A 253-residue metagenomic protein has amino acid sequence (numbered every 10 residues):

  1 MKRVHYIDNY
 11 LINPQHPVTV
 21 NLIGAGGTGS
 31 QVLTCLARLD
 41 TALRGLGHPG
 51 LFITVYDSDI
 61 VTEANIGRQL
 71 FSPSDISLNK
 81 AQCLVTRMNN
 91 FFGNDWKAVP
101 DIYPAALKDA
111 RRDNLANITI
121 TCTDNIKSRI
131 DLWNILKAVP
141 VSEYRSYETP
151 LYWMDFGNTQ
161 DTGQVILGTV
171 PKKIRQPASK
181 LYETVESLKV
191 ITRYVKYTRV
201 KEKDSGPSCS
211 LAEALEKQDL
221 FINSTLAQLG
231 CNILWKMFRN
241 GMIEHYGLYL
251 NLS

Functional and structural regions predicted by a protein language model:
M1-H16, K80-Q82, M88, F92 (+1 more regions): Localized chelating/binding microdomains that coordinate divalent metal ions or stabilize phosphate-bearing
K2-T28, V32, D124-S253: Glycine-rich phosphate/adenylate-binding loop
H16-L46, T54-T62: Glycine-rich adenosine-cofactor-binding loop
T19-I23, L51-S58, I102, I118-I120 (+1 more regions): Extended hydrophobic secondary-structure segments that form protein cores and membrane-embedded regions
L36-R44, L70, L136-P140: Active-site catalytic pocket residues across diverse enzymes, especially alpha/beta-hydrolases
R44-L51, Y144-T149: Short helix-terminating capping/connector loops at secondary-structure junctions
P49-G93: Glycine-rich phosphate-binding loop and adjoining beta1-alpha1-beta2 segment of Rossmann-like nucleotide-binding folds
S77-A116, T123-I130: A structured beta-alpha segment of the ubiquitous adenosine-cofactor-binding alpha/beta core
